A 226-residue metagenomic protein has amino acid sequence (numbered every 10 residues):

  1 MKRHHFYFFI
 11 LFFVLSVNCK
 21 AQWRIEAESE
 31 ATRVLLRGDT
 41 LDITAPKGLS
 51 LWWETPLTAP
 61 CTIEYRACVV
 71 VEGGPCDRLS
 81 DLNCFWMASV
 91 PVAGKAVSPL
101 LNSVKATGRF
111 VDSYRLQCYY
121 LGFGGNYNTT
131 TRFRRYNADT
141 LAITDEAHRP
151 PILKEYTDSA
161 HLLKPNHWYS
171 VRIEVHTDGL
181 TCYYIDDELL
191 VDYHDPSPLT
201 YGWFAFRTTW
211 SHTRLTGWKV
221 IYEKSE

Functional and structural regions predicted by a protein language model:
M1-Q22: Bacterial Sec-dependent N-terminal signal peptides
T32-L49: Short carbohydrate-recognition loop motifs
G48-T144: Secretory/extracellular carbohydrate-interaction modules and structurally similar beta-sandwich "look-alikes"
L49-P56, T157-L162, A205: Beta-strand-rich interaction surfaces with strong enrichment in secreted/lumenal proteins
Y65, L162-Y193: Carbohydrate-binding surfaces in secreted/extracellular proteins
T144-S170: Short, aromatic/His-centered strand-loop micro-motif at the edge of beta-sheets
Y193-T216: Flexible glycan-contacting loops in extracellular carbohydrate-active proteins
